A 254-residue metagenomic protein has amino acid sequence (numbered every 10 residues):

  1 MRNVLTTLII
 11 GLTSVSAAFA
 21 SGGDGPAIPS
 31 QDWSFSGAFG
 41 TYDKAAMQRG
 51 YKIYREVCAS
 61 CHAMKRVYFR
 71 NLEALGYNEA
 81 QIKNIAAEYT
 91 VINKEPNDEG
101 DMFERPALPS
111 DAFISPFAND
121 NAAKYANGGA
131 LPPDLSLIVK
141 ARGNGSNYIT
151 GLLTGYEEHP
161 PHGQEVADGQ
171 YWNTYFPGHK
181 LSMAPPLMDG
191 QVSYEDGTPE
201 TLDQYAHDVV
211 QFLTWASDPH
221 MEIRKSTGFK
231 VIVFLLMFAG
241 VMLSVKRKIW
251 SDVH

Functional and structural regions predicted by a protein language model:
M1-V4: Positively charged n-region of N-terminal signal peptides that target proteins for export
T7-S16: Bacterial N-terminal signal peptides
A17-G22: Boundary at the C-terminal end of the N-terminal hydrophobic targeting segment
A27-K52, A63-I82, G197, S217-R224: Electrostatic cytochrome c docking/interface patches
Y54-K65, V209: The canonical Cys-X-X-Cys-His
I92-K180: Membrane-proximal low-complexity regions enriched in glycine and acidic/polar residues
F176-P177, L181-D218: Extended, hydrophilic extramembrane loops/domains of integral membrane proteins
R224-T227, V233-H254: Juxtamembrane interface at the cytosolic side of transmembrane helices
